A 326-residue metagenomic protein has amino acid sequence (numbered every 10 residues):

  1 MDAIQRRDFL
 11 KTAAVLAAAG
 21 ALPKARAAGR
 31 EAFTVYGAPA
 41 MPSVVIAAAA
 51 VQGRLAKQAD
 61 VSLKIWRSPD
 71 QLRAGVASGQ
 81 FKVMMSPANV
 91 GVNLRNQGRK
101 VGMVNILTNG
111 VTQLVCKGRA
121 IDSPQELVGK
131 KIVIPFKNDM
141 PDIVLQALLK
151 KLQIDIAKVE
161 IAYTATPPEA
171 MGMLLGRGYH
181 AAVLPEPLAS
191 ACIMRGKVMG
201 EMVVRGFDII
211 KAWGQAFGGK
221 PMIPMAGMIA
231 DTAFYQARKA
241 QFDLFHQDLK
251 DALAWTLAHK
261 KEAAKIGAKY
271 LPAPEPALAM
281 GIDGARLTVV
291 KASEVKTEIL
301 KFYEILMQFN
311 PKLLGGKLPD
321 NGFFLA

Functional and structural regions predicted by a protein language model:
M1-A17: N-terminal secretory signal peptides and thylakoid transit peptides that target proteins across membranes
A27-D155, I161-T164, H180, E186 (+2 more regions): Short, glycine-/small- and polar/acidic-enriched structural segments that line small-molecule recognition paths
P39, I65, P69, N138-D142 (+8 more regions): Solvent-exposed, acidic/flexible segments
R54-Q58, I209-F217, P221, T288-K296: Short, solvent-exposed loop/beta-turn-alpha elements that line the ligand-binding surface or hinge of extracytoplasmic
A88-V90, E169-G172, G176-I266: Pocket-lining segment of extracytoplasmic ligand-binding domains
Y235-F309: Secondary-structure end/capping motifs
L300, E304-A326: Conserved C-terminal helix/tail region of periplasmic/extracytoplasmic solute-binding proteins
